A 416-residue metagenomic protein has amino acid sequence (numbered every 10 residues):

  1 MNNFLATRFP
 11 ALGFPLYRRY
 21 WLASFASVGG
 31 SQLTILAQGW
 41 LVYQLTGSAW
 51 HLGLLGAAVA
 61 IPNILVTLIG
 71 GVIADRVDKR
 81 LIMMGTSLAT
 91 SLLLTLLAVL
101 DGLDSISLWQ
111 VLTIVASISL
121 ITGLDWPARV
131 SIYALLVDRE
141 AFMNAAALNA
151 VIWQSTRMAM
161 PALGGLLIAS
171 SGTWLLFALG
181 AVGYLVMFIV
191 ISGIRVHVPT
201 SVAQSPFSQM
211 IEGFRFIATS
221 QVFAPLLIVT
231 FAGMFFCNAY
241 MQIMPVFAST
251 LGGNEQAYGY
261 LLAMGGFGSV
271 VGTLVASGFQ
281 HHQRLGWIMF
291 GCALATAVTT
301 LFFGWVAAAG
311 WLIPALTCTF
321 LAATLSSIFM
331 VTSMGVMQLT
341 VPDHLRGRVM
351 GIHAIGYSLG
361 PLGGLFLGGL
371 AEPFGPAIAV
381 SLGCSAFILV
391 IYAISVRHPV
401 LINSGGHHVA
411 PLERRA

Functional and structural regions predicted by a protein language model:
M1-G13, V198-M210: Short, membrane-interfacial amphipathic segments enriched in basic
N3-P62, R215-G265: Helix-loop boundary and gating motifs at the non-cytosolic
G13, Q44, D75-R76, D104 (+6 more regions): Membrane-helix boundary and inter-helical linker elements of multi-pass secondary transporters
R19-I35, V59-V72, D78-L93, Q110-A169 (+6 more regions): Substrate-agnostic recognition of the 12-TM MFS/MFS-like secondary transporter fold
W21, A37, G53-G56, M83-M84 (+7 more regions): Hydrophobic/aromatic positions within or immediately flanking transmembrane alpha-helices of multi-pass small-molecule
G39-L45, A98-L103, A159-L179, T250-L251 (+1 more regions): Transmembrane alpha-helix termini and helix-breaking/packing motifs in multi-pass membrane transporters
L65-I69, I82, T86, L96 (+5 more regions): C-terminal transmembrane bundle of multi-pass solute transporters/carriers
D104, S131, L135, F177-P206 (+2 more regions): Helix-loop junctions on the cytosolic side of multi-pass membrane transporters, especially the intracellular loop
